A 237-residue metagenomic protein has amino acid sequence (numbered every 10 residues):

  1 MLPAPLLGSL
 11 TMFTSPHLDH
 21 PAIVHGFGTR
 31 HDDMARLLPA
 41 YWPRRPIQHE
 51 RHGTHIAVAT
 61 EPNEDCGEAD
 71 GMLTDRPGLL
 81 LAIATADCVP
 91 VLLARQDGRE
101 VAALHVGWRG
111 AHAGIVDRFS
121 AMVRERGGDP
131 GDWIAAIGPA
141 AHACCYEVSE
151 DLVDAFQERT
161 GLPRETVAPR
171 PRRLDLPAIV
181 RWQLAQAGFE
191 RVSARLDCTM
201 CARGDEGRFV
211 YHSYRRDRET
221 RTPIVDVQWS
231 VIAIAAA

Functional and structural regions predicted by a protein language model:
M1-A237: Active-site microenvironment for binding and transforming phosphate-containing groups
